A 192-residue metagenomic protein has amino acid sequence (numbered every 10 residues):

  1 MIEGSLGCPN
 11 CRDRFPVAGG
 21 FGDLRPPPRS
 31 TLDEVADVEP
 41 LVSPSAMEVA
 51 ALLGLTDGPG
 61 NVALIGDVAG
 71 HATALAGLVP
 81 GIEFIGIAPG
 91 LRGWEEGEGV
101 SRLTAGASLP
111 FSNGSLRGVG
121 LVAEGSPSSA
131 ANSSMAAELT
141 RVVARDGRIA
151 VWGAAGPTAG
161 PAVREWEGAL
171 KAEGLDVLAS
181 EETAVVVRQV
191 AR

Functional and structural regions predicted by a protein language model:
M1-A36: N-terminal auxiliary segments of SAM/dcSAM-dependent transferases
D33-N61, V68-A74, L78: Conserved alpha-helix/loop element of class I SAM-dependent methyltransferases that forms part of the SAM/SAH-binding
G58-L109: Class I SAM-dependent methyltransferase SAM/SAH-binding core
E98-G99, R148-G174: Conserved class I S-adenosyl-L-methionine
A107-N113, S129: Short conserved loop adjoining the S-adenosyl-L-methionine
L116-S133: A short SAM/SAH-binding and catalytic strip from SAM-dependent methyltransferases
S129-R148: A short glycine-rich, Lys/Arg-flanked "PGG" loop and its adjoining helix->strand segment in the class I
G168-R192: Core SAM-dependent methyltransferase catalytic element
